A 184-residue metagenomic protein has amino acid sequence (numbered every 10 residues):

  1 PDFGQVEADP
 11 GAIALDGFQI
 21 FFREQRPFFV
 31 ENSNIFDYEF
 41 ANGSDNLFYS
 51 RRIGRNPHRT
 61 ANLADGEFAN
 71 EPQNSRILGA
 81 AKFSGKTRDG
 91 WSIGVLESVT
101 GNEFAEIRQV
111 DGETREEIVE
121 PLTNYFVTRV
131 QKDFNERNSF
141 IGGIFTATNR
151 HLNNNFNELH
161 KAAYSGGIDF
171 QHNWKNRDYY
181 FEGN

Functional and structural regions predicted by a protein language model:
P1-N184: Outer-membrane beta-barrel channel domains
